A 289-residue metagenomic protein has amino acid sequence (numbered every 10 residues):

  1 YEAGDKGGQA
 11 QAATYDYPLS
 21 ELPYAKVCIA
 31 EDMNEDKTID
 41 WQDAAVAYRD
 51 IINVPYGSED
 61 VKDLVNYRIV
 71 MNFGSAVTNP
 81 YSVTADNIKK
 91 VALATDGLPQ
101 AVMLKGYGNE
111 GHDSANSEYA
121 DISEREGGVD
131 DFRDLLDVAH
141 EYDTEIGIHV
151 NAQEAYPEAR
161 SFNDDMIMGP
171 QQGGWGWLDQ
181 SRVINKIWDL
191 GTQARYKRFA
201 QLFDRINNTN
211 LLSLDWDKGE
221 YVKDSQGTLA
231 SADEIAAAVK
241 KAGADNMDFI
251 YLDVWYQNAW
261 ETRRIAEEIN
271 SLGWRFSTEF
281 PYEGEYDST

Functional and structural regions predicted by a protein language model:
Y1-A101, Y142: Carbohydrate-recognition beta-sandwich/jelly-roll modules in extracellular/periplasmic carbohydrate-active proteins
D60-F249: Aromatic-lined carbohydrate-binding/catalytic grooves of carbohydrate-active enzymes
G111-D113, Y156-E158, A259-R263, Y286-S288: Extracytoplasmic/secreted cell-surface and envelope-processing proteins
G147-I148, I250-L252, R275-F280: Acidic/polar loop patches that form or flank catalytic/metal-binding clefts of enzymes that bind anionic ligands
E154, N210, N258-T262, G273: Extended, charge-rich low-complexity regions and/or helical-solenoid scaffolds
S161-M166, G173, R263-T289: Catalytic or ion-translocation cores adjacent to nucleophile or general acid/base/metal-coordination motifs in diverse
D245, N258, E283: Extracellular polysaccharide-recognition and catalytic grooves
